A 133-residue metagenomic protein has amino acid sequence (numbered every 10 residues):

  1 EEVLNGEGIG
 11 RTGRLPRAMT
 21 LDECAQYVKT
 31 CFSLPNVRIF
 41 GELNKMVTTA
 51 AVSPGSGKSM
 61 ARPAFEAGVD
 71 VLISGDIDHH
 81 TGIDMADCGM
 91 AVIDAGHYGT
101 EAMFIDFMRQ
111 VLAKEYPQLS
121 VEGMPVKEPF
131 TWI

Functional and structural regions predicted by a protein language model:
E1-I133: Hydrophobic structural segments
